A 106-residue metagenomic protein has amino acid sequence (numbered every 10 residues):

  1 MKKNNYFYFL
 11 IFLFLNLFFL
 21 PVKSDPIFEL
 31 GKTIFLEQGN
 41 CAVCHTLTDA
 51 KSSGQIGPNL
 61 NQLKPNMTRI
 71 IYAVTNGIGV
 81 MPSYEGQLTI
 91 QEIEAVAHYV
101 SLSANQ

Functional and structural regions predicted by a protein language model:
M1-E29, A73-V74, Q87, H98-Q106: Post-cleavage N-terminal segment of exported redox proteins
L20, N40, I56: Residue-level signal for beta-strand positions within conserved beta-sheet cores that form or flank
P21, C44-L47, M67: Generic hydrophobic-segment detector
P26-L47, Q62, N76: Sequence/structural segment immediately N-terminal to covalent heme-attachment motifs in c-type and related
A50-K51: Terminal low-complexity/IDR "tail" segments
G54-Q106: Extracytoplasmic electron-transfer domains, predominantly the class I c-type cytochrome c fold
